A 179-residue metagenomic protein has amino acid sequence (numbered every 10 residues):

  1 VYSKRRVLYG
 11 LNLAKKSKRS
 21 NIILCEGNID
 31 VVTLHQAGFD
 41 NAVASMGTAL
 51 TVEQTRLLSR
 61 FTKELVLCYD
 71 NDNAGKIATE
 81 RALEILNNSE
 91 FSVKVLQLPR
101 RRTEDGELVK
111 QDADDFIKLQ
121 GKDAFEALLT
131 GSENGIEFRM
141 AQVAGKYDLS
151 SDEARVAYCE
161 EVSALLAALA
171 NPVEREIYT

Functional and structural regions predicted by a protein language model:
V1-F61, L65, I77-T79: Phosphate-handling DNA/RNA-contact segment within nucleic-acid enzymes
I29, L50, Y69-T79, Q97-K110: Acidic, metal-coordinating catalytic cores used for nucleic-acid/nucleotide bond scission and strand-transfer chemistry
G38-A42, A82-I85, I117-Q120: Short secondary-structure boundary/capping segments
Q54, N73-N88: Glycine-rich phosphate-binding loops that contact phosphosugars or nucleotide phosphates
L58, N88-V95: Long, amphipathic alpha-helical "stalk/connector" segments that mediate intersubunit docking and mechanical coupling
S92-T179: C-terminal or mid-to-C-terminal helical accessory/interaction module adjacent to the motor/catalytic core
